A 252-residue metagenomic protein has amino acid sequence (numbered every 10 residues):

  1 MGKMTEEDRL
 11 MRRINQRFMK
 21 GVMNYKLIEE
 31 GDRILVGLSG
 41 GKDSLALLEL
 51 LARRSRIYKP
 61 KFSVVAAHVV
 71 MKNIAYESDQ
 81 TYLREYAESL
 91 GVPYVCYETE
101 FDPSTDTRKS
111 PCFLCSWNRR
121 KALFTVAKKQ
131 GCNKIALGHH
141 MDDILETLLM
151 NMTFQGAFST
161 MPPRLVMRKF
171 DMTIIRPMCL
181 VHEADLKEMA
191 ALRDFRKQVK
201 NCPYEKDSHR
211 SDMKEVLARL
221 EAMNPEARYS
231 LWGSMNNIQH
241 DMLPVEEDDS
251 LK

Functional and structural regions predicted by a protein language model:
G2-L149, F154, A184-L192, M242: ATP-dependent adenylation/nucleotidyltransferase module used to activate substrates
R13, N118, V181, S208 (+1 more regions): Conserved active-site and cofactor/substrate-binding residues in soluble primary-metabolism enzymes
L27, K206, E221-P225, H240: Alpha-helix boundary/capping and short turn/kink residues
R54, S110-A122, Q155-T160, D212-Y229: Short, structured secondary-structure boundary patches
R119-Q130, R164-F170, E221-N236: Short, basic, helix/turn surface patches
K134-I135, D142-A222: Catalytic subdomain that performs nucleotidyl-dependent activation
E226-K252: A short, charged, Gly/Pro-tolerant segment at domain boundaries
